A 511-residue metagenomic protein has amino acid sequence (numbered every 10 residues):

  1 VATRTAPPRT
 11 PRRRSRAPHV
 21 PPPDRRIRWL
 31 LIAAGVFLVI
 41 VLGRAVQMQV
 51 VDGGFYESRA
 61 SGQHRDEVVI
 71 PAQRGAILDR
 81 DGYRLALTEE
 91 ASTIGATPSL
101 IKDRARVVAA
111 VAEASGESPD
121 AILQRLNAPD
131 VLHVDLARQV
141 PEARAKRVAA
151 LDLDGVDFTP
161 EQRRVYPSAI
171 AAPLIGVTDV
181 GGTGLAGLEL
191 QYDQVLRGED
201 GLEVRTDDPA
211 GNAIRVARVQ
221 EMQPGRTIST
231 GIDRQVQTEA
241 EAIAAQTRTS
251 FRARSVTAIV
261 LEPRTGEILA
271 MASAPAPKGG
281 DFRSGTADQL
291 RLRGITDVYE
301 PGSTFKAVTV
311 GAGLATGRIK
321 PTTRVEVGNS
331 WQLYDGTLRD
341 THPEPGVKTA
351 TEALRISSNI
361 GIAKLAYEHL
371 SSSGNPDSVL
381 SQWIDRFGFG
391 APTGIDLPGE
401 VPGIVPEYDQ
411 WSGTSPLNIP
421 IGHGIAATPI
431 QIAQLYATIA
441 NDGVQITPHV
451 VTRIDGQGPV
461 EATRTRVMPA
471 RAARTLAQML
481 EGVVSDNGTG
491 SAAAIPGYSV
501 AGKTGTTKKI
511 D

Functional and structural regions predicted by a protein language model:
V1-D24: N-terminal Lys/Arg-rich, disordered targeting/topogenic segments
T3-A6, D24-F55: Hydrophobic alpha-helical transmembrane signal-anchor segments
R25, V50-V51, G95-L100, A105-A114 (+1 more regions): Small/polar-residue-rich segments within soluble enzyme cores
H64, V69-Q73, D200, R252-V256: Short, small/polar residue-rich loop motifs at catalytic or cofactor-binding pockets
R65-A91: Short extracytoplasmic
A72, T88-I94, T178, A270-K278: Short beta->alpha transition motifs characteristic of CBS
D207-A217, A258, E262-S303, V308-D511: Beta-lactam-recognizing serine transpeptidase/beta-lactamase-like catalytic domain environment
A213-V256: Conserved, well-ordered alpha-helix/loop/beta-strand core segments that scaffold catalytic motifs
